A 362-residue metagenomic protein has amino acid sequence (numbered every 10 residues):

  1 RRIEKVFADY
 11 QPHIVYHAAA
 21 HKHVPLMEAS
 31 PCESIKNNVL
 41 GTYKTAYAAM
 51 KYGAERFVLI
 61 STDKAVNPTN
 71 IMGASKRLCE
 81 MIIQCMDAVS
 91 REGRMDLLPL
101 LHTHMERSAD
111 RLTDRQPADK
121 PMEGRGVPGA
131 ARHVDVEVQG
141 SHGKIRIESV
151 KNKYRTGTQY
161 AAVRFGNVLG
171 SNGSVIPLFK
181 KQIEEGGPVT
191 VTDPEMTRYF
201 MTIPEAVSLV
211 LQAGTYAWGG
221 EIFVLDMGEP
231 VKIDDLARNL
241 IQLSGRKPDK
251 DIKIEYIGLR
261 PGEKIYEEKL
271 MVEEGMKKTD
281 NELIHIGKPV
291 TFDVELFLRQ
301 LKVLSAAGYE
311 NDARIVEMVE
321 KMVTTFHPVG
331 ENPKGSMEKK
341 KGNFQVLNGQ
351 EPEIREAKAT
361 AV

Functional and structural regions predicted by a protein language model:
R1-H13: Conserved Rossmann-fold cofactor-binding substructure of NAD(P)-dependent oxidoreductases
R2, K44-A48, F200: Conserved mid-core alpha-helix of short-chain dehydrogenase/reductase
Q11, A19-E80, C85-D87, R91-L97 (+2 more regions): Conserved Rossmann-fold NAD(P)-dependent oxidoreductase catalytic core, especially the SDR/UDP-sugar
C85-P99, S149-V362: Strand-loop microenvironment adjacent to phosphate/nucleotide-handling motifs in alpha/beta enzyme folds
M95-L112: Long, compositionally biased low-complexity repeat segments characteristic of intrinsically disordered regions
R107-V127, Q139-K144, E148-K153, M337 (+1 more regions): Short polybasic linear motifs
K120-P121, R125, H133, Q139 (+3 more regions): Intrinsically disordered, low-complexity repeat/linker tracts enriched for polar/charged residues
